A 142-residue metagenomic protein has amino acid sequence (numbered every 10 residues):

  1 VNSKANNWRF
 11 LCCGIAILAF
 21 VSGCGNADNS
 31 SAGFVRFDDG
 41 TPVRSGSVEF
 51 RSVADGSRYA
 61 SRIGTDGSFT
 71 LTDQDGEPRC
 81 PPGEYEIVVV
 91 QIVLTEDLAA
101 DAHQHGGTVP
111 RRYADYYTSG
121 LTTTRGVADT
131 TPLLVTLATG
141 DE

Functional and structural regions predicted by a protein language model:
V1-S22: Sec-dependent bacterial lipoprotein signal peptides
C24-E142: Beta-strand-dominated extracellular/periplasmic modules and repeats in secreted or surface-exposed proteins
